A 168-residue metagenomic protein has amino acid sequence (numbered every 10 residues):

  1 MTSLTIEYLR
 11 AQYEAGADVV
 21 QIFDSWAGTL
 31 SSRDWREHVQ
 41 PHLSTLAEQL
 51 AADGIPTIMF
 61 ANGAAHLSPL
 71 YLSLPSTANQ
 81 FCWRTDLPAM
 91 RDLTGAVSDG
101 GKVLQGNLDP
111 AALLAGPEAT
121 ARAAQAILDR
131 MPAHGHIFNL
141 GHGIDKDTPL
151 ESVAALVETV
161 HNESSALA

Functional and structural regions predicted by a protein language model:
M1-A168: Active-site loop segments of alpha/beta catalytic cores
